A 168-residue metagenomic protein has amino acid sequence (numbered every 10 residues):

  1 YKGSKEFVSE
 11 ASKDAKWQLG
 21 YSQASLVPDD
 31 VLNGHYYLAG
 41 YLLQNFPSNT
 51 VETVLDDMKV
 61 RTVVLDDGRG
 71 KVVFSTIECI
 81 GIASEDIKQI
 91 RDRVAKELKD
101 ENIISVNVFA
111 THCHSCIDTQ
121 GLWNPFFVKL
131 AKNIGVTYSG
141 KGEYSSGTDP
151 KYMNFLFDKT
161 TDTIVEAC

Functional and structural regions predicted by a protein language model:
Y1-C168: Conserved beta-alpha junction segments in alpha/beta enzyme cores
